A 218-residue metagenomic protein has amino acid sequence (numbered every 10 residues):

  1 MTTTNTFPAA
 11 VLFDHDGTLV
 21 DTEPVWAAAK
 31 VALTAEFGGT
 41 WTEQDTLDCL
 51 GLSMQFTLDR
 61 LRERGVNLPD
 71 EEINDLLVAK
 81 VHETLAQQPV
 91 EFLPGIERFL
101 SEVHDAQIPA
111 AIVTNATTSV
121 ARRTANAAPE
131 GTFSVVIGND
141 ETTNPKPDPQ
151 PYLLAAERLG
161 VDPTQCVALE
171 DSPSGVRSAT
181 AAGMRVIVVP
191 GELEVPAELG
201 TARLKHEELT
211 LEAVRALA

Functional and structural regions predicted by a protein language model:
T2-A9, S101-H104, I108, T117-A218: Asp-based, Mg2+/Mn2+-dependent phosphohydrolase catalytic module
T2-D48: Active-site neighborhood of HAD-like aspartate-dependent phosphohydrolases
T18, T114-A116: Conserved phosphate-coupling serine/threonine residues in phosphotransfer and NTP-handling enzymes
V25, S53-F56, L68, E91 (+5 more regions): Short alpha-helical
W26-A29, L50-M54, I73-V81, T117 (+1 more regions): Hydrophobic/aromatic residues within well-ordered alpha-helical segments
A28-V31, E36-G65, E71, P94: Alpha-helical substrate-recognition element adjacent to the catalytic core
T40, R62-R98, A106: Metal-dependent phosphoesterase signature
C49-S53, L76, E91-G95, A116 (+3 more regions): Short beta->alpha linker loops
